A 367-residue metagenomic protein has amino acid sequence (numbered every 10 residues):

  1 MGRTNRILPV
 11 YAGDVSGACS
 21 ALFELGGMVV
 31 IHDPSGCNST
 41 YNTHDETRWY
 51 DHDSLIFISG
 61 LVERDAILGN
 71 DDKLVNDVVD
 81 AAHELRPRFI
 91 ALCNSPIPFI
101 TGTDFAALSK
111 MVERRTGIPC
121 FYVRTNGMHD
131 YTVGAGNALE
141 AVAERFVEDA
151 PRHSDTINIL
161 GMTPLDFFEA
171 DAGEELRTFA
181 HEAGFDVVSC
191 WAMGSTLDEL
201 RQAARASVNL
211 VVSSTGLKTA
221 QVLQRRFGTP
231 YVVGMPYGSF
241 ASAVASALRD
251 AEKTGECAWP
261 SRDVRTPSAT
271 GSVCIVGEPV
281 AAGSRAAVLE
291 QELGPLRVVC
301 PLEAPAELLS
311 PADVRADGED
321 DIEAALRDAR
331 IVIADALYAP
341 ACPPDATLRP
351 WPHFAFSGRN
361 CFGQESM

Functional and structural regions predicted by a protein language model:
M1-M367: An N-terminal assembly and electron-transfer interface module characteristic of large anaerobic redox and radical
